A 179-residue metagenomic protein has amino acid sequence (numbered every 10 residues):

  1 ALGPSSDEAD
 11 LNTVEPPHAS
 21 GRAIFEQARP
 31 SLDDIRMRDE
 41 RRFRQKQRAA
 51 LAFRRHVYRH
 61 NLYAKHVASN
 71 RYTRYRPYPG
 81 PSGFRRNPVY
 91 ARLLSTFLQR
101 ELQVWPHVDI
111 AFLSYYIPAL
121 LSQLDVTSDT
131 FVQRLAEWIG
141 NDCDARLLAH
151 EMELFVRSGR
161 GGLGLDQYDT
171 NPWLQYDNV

Functional and structural regions predicted by a protein language model:
L2-D109: PEST-like low-complexity intrinsically disordered regions enriched in Ser/Thr/Pro and acidic residues
A50, R54, R76, Y90 (+6 more regions): Alpha-helical interaction elements in eukaryotic regulators
R71-Y72, F112, F131, D166 (+1 more regions): General "foldedness" signal
F84, F131-A136: Short amphipathic alpha-helical interface patches used for protein-protein assembly/oligomerization
Q99, S114-V126, R134-G140: Amphipathic alpha-helical segments that form the core helices of the histone-fold
L102, P106, L121-S128, R160: Short alpha-helix boundary/capping elements
L135-V179: Eukaryotic compositionally biased, intrinsically disordered low-complexity regulatory regions enriched in Ser/Thr/Pro
